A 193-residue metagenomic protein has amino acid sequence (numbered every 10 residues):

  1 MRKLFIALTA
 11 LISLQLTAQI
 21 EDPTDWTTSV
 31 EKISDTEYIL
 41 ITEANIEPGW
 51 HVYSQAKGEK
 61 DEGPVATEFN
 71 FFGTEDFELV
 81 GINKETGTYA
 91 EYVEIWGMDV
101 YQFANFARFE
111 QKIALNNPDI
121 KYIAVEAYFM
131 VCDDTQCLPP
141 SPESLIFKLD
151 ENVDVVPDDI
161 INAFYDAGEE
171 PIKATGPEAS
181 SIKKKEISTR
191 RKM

Functional and structural regions predicted by a protein language model:
M1-R2, I20: N-terminal hydrophobic targeting signals that begin at the initiator methionine
K3-L14: Sec-dependent N-terminal signal peptides
A18-M193: Extracellular/lumen-exposed scaffold segments
